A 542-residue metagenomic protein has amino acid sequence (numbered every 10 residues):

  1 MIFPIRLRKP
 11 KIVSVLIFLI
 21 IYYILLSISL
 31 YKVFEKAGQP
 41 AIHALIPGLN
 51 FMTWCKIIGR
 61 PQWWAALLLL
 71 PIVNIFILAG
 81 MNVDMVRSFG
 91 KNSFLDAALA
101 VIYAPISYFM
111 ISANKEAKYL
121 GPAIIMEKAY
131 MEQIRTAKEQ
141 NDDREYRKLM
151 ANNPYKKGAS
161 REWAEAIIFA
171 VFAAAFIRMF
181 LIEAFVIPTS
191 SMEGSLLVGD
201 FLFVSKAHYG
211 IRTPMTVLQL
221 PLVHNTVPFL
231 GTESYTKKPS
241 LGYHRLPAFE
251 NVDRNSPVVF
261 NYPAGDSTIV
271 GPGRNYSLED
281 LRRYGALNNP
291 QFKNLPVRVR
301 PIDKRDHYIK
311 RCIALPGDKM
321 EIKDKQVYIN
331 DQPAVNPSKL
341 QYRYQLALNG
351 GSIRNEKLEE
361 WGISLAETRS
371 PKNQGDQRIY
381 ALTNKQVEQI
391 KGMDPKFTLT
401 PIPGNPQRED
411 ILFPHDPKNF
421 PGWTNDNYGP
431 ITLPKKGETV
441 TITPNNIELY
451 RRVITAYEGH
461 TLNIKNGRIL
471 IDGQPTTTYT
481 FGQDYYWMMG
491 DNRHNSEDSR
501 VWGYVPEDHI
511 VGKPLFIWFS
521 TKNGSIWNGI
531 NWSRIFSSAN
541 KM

Functional and structural regions predicted by a protein language model:
M1-I21, L78-V83, R87, A151: Membrane-helix interface segments in multi-pass membrane proteins
R8-L16, F94, Y155-A164: Hydrophobic, aromatic-rich alpha-helical transmembrane segments and their membrane-interface anchor motifs
V13, L78-A79, M85-V86, K91 (+4 more regions): Short leucine-rich amphipathic alpha-helices used at interfaces
V15-Y23, F169, M179: Alpha-helical bilayer-embedded segments of polytopic membrane proteins, i.e., transmembrane/intramembrane helices
I20-L120: Membrane-cytosol interface at the C-terminal ends of transmembrane alpha helices in small multi-pass membrane proteins
A104-R144: N-terminal intrinsically disordered, acidic low-complexity segments at the extreme N-terminus
E127-M542: Extended hydrophobic leader/signal-anchor segments used for secretion and membrane insertion
